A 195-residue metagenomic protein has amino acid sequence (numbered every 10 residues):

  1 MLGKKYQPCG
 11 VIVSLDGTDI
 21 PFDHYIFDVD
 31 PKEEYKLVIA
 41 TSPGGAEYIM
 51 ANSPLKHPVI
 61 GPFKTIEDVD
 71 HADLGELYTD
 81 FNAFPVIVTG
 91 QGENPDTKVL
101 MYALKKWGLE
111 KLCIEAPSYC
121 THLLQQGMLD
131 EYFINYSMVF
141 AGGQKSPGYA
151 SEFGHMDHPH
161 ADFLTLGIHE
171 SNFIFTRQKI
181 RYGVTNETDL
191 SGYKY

Functional and structural regions predicted by a protein language model:
M1-Y195: Enzymes that bind and transform nitrogen-containing heteroaromatic metabolites
